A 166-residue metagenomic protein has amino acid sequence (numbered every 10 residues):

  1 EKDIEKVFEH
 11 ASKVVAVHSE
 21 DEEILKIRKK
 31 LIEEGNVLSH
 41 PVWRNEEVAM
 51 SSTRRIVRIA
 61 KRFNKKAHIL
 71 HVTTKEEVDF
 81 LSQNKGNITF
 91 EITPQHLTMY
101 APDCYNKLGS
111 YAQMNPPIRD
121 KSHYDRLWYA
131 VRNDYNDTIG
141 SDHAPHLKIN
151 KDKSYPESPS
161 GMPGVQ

Functional and structural regions predicted by a protein language model:
E1, N150-K151: Glycine/threonine-rich flexible loop motifs
E1-I139: Histidine/acidic residue-rich metal-binding segments in metalloenzymes
A49, E157-Q166: Gly/Ser/Thr-rich active-site loops/lids in small-molecule metabolic enzymes that frequently grip phosphoryl groups
L81-S82, K151-K153: Short amphipathic alpha-helical segments
A112, K153-P159: Short beta-alpha connecting loops at secondary-structure transitions that line or flank enzyme active sites
S141-I149, G164-Q166: Active-site anion/phosphate-binding pocket segments in diverse small-molecule metabolic enzymes
